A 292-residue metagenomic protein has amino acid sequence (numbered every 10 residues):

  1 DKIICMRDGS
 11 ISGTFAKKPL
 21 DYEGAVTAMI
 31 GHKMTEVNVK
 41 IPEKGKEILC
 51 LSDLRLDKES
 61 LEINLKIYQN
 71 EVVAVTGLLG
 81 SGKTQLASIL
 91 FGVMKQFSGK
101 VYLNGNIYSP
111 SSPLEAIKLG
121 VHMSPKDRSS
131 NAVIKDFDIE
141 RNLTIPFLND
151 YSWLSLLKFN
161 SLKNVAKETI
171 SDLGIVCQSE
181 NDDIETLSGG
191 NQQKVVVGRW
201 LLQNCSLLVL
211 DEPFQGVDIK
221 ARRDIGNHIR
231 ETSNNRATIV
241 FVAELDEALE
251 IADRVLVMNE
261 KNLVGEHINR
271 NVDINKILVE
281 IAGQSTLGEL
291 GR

Functional and structural regions predicted by a protein language model:
D1-R292: Glycine-rich phosphate-binding loops of nucleotide-dependent enzymes
